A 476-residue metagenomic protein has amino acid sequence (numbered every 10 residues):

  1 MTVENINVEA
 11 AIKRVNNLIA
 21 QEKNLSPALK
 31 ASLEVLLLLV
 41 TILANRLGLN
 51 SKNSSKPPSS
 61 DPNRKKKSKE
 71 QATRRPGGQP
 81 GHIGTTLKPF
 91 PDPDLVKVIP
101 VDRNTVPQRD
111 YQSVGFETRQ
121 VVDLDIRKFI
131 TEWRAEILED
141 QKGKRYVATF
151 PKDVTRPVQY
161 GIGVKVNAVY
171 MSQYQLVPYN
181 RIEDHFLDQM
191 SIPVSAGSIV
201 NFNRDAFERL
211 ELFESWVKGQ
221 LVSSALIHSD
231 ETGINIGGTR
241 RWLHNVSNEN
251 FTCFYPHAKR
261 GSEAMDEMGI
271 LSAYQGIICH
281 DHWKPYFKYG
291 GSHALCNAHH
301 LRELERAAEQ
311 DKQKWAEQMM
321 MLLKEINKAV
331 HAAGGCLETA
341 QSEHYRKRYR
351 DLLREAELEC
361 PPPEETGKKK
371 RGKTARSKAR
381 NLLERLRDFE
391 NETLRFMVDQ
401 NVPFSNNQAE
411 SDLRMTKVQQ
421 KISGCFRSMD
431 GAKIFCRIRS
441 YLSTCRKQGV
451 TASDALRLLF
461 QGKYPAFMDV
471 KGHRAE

Functional and structural regions predicted by a protein language model:
M1-R156, V200, S229: Short, flexible loop/hinge motifs at secondary-structure junctions
E9, K30, E136-E139, K144-E476: Catalytic center-proximal scaffold of phosphoryl-transfer enzymes
